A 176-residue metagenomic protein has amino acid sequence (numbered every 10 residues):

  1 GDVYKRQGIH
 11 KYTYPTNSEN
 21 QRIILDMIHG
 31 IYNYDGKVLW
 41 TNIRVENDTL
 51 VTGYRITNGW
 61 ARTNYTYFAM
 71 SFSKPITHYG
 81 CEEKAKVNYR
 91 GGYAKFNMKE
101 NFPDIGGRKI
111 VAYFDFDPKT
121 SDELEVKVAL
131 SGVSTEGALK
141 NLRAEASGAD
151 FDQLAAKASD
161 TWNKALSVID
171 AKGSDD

Functional and structural regions predicted by a protein language model:
G1-D176: Beta-sandwich/jelly-roll carbohydrate-recognition scaffolds of carbohydrate-active enzymes
